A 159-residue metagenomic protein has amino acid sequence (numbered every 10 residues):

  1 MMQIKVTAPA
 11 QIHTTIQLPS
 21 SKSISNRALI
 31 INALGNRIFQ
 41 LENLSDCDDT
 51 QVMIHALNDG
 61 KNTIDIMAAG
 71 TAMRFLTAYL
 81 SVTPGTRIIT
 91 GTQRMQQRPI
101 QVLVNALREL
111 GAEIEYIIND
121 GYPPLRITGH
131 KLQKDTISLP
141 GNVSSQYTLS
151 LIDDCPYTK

Functional and structural regions predicted by a protein language model:
M1-K159: Structural preference for solvent-exposed beta-strand-turn elements and adjacent flexible terminal/loop segments within
